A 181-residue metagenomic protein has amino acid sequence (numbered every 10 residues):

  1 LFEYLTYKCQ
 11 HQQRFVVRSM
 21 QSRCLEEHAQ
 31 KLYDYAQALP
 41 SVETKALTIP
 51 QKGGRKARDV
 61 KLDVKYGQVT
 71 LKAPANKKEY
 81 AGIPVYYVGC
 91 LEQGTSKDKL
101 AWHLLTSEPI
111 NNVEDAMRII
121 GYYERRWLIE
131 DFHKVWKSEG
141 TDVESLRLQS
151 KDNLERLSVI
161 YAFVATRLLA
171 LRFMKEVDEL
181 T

Functional and structural regions predicted by a protein language model:
L1-T181: Single, function-defining residue in the core of a domain
